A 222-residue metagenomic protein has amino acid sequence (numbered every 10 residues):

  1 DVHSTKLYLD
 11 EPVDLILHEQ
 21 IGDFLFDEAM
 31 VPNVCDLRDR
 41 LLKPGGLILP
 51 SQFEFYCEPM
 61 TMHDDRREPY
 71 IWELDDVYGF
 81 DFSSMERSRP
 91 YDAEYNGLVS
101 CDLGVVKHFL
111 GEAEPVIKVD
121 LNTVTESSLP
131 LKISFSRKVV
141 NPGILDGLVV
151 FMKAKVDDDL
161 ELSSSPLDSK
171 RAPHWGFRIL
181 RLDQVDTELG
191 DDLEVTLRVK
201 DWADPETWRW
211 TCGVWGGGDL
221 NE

Functional and structural regions predicted by a protein language model:
V2-R198, W202-E222: Class I SAM-binding transferase module
